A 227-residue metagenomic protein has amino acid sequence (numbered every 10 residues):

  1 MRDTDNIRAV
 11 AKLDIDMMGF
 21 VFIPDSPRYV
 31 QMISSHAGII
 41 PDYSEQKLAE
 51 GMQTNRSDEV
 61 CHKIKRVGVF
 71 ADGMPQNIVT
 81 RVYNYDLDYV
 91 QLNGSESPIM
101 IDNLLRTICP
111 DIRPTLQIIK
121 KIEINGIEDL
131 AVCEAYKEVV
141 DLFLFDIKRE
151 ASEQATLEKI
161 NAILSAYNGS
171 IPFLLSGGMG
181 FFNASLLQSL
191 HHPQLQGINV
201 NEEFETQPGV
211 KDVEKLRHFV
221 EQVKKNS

Functional and structural regions predicted by a protein language model:
M1-R8, L13: N-terminal beta1-alpha1 ligand-phosphate binding loop
R2, M179, K211: Glycosyltransferase donor-binding loop in the core domain
K12-I15, N84-Y85, E138-V139, L190-P193: Structural motif
I15-R28, Y89-I99, D146-Q154, H191-R217 (+1 more regions): Glycine-rich phosphate-binding active-site loops on the catalytic face of alpha/beta enzymes
F22-G51, S57-A184: Conserved anion-binding
V30-E45, D102-P110, Q188, N201 (+1 more regions): C-terminal helical cap(s) of enzyme catalytic domains, especially alpha/beta-barrels
